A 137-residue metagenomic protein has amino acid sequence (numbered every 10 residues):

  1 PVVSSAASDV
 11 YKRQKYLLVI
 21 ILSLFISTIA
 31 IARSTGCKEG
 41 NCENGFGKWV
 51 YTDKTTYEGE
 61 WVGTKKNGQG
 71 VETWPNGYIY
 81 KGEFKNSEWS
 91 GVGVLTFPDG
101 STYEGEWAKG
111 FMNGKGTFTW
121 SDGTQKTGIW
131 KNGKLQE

Functional and structural regions predicted by a protein language model:
P1-Y11: Single conserved hydrophobic/aromatic residue that forms the stacking wall/gate of nucleotide- or nucleobase-binding
K12-L17: Positively charged n-region of N-terminal signal peptides that target proteins for export
V19-S27: Bacterial N-terminal signal peptides
T28-A32: Sec/Tat signal peptide C-region and signal peptidase I cleavage site
S34-E43, T56-N67, I79-S90, T102-N113 (+1 more regions): Conserved anchor residues at repeat-unit boundaries in beta-strand-based tandem repeats, strongest for the MORN repeat
V71-E72, N76, E83, L95: Alpha-helical adaptor scaffolds
